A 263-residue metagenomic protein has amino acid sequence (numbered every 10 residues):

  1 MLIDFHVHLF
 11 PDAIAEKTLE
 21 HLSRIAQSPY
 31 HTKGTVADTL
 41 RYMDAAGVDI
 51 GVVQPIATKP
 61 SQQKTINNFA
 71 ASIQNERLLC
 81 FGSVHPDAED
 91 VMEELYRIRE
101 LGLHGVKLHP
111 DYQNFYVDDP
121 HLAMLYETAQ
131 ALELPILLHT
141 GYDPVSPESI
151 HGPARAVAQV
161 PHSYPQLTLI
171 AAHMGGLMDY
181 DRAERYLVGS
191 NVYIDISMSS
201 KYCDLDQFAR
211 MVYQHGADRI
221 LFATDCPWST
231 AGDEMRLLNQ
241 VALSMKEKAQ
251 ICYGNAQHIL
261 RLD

Functional and structural regions predicted by a protein language model:
M1-H8, I14-I50, Q214-R219, G232-D263: Mid-to-C-terminal alpha-helical segments outside catalytic/metal-binding sites
L2-D12, L137-T140, A171-A172: Histidine-centered catalytic micro-motifs
L2-F5, V53-Q54, F81-G82, K107 (+3 more regions): Active-site neighborhood of phospho(di)ester-bond hydrolases with catalytic His/Asp-centered motifs
H6, M43, A70, I98 (+7 more regions): Conserved, mostly hydrophobic/aromatic
F10-A13, T58-S61, P86-D90, Q113 (+4 more regions): Active-site environment of divalent metal-dependent phosphoester hydrolases
D38-Y42, I66-I73, E94-I98, H121-L125 (+4 more regions): A general structural detector for well-ordered alpha-helical segments in enzyme core domains, enriched
D49-I50, P60-P144, E148-H151, Y202: Active-site gating/metal-coordination segments in enzymes
H104-G105, D118-L221: Catalytic pocket-lining loop regions of alpha/beta-barrel enzymes, especially the amidohydrolase/enolase/GH5 lineages
